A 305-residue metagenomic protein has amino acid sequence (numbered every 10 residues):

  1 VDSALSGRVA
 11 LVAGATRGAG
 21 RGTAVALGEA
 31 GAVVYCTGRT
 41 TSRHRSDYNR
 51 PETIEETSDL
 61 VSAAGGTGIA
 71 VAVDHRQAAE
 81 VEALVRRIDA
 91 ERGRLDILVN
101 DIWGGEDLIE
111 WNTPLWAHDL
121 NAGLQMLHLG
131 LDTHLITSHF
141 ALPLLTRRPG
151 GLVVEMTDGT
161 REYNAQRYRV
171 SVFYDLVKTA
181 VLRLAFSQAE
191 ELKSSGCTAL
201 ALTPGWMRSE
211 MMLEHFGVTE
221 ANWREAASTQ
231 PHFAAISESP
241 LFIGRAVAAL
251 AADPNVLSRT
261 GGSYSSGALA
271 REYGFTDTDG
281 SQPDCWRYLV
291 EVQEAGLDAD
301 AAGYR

Functional and structural regions predicted by a protein language model:
V1-R92, W103-W116, N121-A122: Short-chain dehydrogenase/reductase
L11, V99, V154: N-terminal Rossmann-like NAD(P) cofactor-binding module of classical short-chain dehydrogenase/reductase
L27, R94, L182-A185, L192-S209 (+1 more regions): Conserved Rossmann-fold SDR core element
N49-E52, T113, Y168, S194 (+2 more regions): A glycine/serine/threonine-rich, flexible loop-to-helix segment that serves as the NAD(P) cofactor-binding "lid"
G104-L108, W116-L120, T146, G151-S194 (+2 more regions): Catalytic loop of short-chain dehydrogenase/reductase
S138-H139, F186: A short, exposed helix-loop element centered on a Lys and neighboring polar residues
A201, A221-R305: C-terminal helical subdomain
